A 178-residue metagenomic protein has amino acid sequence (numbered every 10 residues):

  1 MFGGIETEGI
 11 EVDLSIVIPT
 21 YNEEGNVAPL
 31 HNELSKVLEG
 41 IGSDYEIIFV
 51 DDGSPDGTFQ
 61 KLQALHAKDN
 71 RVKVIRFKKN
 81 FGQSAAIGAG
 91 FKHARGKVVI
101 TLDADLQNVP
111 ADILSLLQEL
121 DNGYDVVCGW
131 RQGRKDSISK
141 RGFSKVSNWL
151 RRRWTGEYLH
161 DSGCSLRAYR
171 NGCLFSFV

Functional and structural regions predicted by a protein language model:
M1-V12, G156: Hydrophobic helical membrane-anchoring modules
F2, E23-L38: Short, well-formed alpha-helical segments that are part of the catalytic scaffolds of diverse glycosyltransferases
D13-S15, E46: Cell-envelope/extracellular polymer assembly enzymes that use nucleotide-activated donors
E23-N26, S54, Q83, V109: Donor nucleotide-sugar binding loop of glycosyltransferases
G25-P29, D56-L65: Acidic helix N-cap motif at the loop->helix transition within catalytic regions of sugar-transfer enzymes
S35, G42-G53, I75-F77: Short beta-strand/loop segment that forms part of the nucleotide-sugar
D51-Q60, L106-Q107: A conserved acidic beta->alpha catalytic loop
A64, R71-K79, Q83-H93, V98-T101 (+1 more regions): Acceptor/aglycone-binding surface of glycosyltransferases and processive sugar-polymer synthases
